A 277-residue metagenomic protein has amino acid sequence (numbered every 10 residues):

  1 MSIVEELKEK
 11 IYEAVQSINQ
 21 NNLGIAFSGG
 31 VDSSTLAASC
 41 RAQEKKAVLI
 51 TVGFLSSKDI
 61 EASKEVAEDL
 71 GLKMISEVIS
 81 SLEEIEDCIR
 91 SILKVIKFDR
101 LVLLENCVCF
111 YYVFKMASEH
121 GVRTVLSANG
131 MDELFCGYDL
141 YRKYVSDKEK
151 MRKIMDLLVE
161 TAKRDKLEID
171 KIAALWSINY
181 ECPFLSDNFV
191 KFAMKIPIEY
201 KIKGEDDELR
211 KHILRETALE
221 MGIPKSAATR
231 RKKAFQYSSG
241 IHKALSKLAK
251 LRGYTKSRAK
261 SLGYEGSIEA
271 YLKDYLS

Functional and structural regions predicted by a protein language model:
S2-M221, Q236-K247, I268-D274: ATP-dependent adenylate-handling active sites, centered on carboxylate activation for C-N bond formation
M131, A228-R230, Y264: Short linear sequence motifs
I202, I223-R230: Acidic/polar loop patches that form or flank catalytic/metal-binding clefts of enzymes that bind anionic ligands
A249-G253: Small-polar (Ser/Thr/Gly)-enriched, low-hydrophobicity segments that adopt extended beta-strand/coil conformations
T255-S277: Acidic, carboxylate-rich catalytic segments that either coordinate divalent cations
